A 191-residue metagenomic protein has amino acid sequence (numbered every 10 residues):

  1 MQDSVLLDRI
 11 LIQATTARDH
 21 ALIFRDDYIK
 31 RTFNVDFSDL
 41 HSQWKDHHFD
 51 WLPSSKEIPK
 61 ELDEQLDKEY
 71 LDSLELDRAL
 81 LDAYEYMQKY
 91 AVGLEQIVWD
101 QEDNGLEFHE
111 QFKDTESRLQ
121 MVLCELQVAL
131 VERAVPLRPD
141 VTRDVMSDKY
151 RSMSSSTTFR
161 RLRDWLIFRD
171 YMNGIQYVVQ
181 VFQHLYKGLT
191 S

Functional and structural regions predicted by a protein language model:
M1-K68: Leu/Val/Ala/Ile-rich N-terminal alpha-helices, chiefly Sec-type signal peptides and the beginnings
Q2, L6-R9, D72-Y86, R160-I167: Hydrophobic alpha-helical segments of membrane proteins, primarily the transmembrane helices and their short helical
L11-A14, R18, H41, Y84-A91 (+4 more regions): Generic structural concept
L22, D26, K89-E95, W99 (+2 more regions): Sec-exported extracytoplasmic/periplasmic mature domains
I29, F33-D36, E102-G105, V131-A134 (+2 more regions): Structured alpha-helical bundle/scaffold domains in large eukaryotic membrane-trafficking regulators
S55-R143: Extended amphipathic alpha-helical interaction segments
D144-S155: Short, membrane-exposed interhelical loops at transmembrane-helix boundaries
M153-S191: A cross-kingdom marker for long, charged
